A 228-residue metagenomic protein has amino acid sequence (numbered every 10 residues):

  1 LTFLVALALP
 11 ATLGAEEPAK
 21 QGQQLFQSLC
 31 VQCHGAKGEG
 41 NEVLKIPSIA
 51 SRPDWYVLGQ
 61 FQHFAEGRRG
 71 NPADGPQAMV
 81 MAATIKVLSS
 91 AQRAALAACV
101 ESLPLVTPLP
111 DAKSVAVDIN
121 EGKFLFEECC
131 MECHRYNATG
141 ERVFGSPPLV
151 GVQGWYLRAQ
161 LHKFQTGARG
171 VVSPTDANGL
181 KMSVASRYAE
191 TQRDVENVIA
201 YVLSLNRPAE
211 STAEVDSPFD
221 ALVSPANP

Functional and structural regions predicted by a protein language model:
L1-P10: Bacterial N-terminal signal peptides
A11-F26, K37-K45, S102-F126, E141 (+4 more regions): Electrostatic cytochrome c docking/interface patches
K20-Q27, V31, L58, K123-M131 (+1 more regions): Sequence context surrounding c-type heme c attachment/ligation sites in exported
G22, C30-A36, L96, V100 (+4 more regions): The canonical Cys-X-X-Cys-His
Q23-E66: The feature marks the first
Q27-C30, I46, D54, A78 (+4 more regions): Disulfide-stabilized extracellular ectodomain repeats and their linkers
N41-S48, F64-A95, V100, P110-A116 (+3 more regions): Axial heme c-ligation environment in periplasmic c-type cytochrome domains
